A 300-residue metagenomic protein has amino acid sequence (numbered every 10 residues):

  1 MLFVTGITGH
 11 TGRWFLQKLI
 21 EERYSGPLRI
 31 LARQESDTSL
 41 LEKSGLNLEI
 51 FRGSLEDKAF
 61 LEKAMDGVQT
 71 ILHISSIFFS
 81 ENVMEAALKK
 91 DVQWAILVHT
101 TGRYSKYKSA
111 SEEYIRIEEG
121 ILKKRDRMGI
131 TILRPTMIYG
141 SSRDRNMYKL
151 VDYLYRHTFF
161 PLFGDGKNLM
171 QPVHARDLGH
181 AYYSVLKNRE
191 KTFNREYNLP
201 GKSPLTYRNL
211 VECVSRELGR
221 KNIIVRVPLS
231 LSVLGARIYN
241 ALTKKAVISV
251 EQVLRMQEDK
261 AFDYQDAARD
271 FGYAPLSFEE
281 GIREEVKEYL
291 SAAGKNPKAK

Functional and structural regions predicted by a protein language model:
L2-E22: N-terminal Rossmann NAD(P)H-binding glycine-rich loop of SDR-like oxidoreductase domains
L31-S36, S54-L55, S75: N-terminal Rossmann-fold cofactor-binding loop
E49-T70: Conserved Rossmann-fold cofactor-binding substructure of NAD(P)-dependent oxidoreductases
T70, E81-I132: Conserved Rossmann-fold NAD(P)-dependent oxidoreductase catalytic core, especially the SDR/UDP-sugar
R134-P135, Y139: Conserved SDR Rossmann-fold cofactor-binding beta-strand/turn motif
D144-K149, F163-K187, N194-N198: Substrate-positioning beta->alpha
K149-A175, K221-D259: Alpha-helical membrane-targeting segments
N188-I248, Y264, D270-K300: Mid/C-terminal beta-alpha module of Rossmann-like enzyme folds, strongest in SDR-family dehydrogenases/epimerases
